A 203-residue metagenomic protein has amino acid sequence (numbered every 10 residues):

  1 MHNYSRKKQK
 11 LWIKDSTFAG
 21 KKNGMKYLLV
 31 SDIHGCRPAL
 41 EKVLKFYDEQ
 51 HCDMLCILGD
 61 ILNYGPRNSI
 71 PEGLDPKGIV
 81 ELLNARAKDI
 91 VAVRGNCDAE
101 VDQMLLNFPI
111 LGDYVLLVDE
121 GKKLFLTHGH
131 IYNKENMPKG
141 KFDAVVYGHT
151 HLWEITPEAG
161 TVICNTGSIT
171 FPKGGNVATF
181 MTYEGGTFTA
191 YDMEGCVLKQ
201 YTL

Functional and structural regions predicted by a protein language model:
H2, K10-T17, K21: Short, positively charged and aromatic/hydrophobic N-terminal segments
K26-D119: Core catalytic region of metal-dependent phosphoesterases/phosphodiesterases, especially metallo-beta-lactamase-like
F108, G112, E120-F125, H130-Q200: Conserved beta-sheet core of the metallophosphoesterase superfamily
